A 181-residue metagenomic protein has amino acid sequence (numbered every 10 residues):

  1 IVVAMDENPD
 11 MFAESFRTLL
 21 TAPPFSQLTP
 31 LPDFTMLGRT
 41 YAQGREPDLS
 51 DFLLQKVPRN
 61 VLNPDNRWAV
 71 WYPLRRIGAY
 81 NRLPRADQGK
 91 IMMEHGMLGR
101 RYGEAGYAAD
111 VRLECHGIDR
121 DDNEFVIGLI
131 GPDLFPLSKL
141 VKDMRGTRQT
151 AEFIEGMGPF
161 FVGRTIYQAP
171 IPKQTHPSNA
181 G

Functional and structural regions predicted by a protein language model:
M5-S15, Q27-R101, P132, Y167-G181: Short S/T/G/P-rich N-terminal loop/turn motif that feeds into the first structured element of a domain
D6-Q43, A105-A109, P132-F161: An amphipathic, aromatic/His-enriched active-site/gating alpha helix that lines ligand/cofactor pockets
K56, G103-E114: Short amphipathic beta-strand starts and helix->beta connectors
W68, N123, G156: Residues that flank catalytic or metal-binding motifs in active/ligand-binding sites
C115-D121: A short beta-turn/loop motif at secondary-structure boundaries
T150, G163-P170: C-terminal transmembrane-bundle signature of multipass membrane proteins, characterized by strong activation on
